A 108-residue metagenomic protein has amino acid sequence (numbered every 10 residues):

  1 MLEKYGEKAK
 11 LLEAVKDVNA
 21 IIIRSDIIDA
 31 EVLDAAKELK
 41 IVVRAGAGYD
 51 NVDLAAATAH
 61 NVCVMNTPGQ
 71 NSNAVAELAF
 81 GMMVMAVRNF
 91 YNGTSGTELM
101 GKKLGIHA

Functional and structural regions predicted by a protein language model:
M1-E3, I21-I23, V42, L104-I106: Short, hydrophobic beta-strand segments that form beta-sheet elements in well-ordered domains
M1-V18: N-terminal glycine-/charge-rich "phosphate-binding" loop or analogous flexible N-terminal tail
N19-T97: Phosphate/diphosphate ligand-binding glycine-rich loop within oxidoreductases
G96-A108: Rossmann-like dinucleotide/phosphate-binding beta-alpha-beta segment
